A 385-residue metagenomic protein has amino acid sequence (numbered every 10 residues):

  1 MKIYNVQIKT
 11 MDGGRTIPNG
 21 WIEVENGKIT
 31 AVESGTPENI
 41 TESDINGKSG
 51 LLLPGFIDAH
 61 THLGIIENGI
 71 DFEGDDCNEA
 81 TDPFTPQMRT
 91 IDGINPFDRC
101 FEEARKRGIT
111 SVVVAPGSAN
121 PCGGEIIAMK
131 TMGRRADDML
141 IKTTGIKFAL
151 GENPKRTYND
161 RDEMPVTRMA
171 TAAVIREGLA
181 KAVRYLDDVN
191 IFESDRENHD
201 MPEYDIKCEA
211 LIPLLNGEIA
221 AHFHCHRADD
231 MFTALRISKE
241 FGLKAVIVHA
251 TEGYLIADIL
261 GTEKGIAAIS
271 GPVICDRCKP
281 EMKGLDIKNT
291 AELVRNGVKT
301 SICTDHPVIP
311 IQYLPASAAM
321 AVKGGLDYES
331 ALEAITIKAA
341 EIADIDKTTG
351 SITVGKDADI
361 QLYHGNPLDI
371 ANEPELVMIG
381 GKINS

Functional and structural regions predicted by a protein language model:
M1-N39, G50-L52, N366, K382: N-terminal metal-binding scaffold of metallo-dependent hydrolase/deaminase domains
I3, E38-I91: Replace "His-x-His-based motif
V6, I22, G27, S49 (+9 more regions): Divalent metal-coordination and catalytic microenvironments
V6-I17, E341, T353-S385: C-terminal cap of metal-dependent C-N hydrolases
Q7, N68-G69, D75-A80, T85 (+3 more regions): His/Asp/Glu-enriched, well-ordered alpha-helical/loop segment that forms or immediately abuts the divalent-metal
T90, I191-D286, E341-A343, H364 (+2 more regions): Active-site core of metal-dependent hydrolases
R107-A245: Polyanionic/metal-chelating signatures
